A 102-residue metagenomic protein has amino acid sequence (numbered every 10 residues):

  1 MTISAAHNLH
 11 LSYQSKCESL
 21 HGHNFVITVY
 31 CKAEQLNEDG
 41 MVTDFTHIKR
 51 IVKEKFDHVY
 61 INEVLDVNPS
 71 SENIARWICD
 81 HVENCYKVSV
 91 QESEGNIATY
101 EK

Functional and structural regions predicted by a protein language model:
M1-K102: Charge-rich, low-complexity N-terminal segments
